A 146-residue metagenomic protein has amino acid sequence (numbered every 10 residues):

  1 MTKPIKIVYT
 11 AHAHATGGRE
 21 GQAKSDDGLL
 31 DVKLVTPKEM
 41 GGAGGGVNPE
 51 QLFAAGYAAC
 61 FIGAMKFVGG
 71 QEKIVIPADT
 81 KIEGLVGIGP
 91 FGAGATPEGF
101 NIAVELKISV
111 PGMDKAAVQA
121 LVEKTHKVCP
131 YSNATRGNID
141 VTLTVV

Functional and structural regions predicted by a protein language model:
M1-A55, I62-V146: Extended beta-strand/beta-hairpin segments
